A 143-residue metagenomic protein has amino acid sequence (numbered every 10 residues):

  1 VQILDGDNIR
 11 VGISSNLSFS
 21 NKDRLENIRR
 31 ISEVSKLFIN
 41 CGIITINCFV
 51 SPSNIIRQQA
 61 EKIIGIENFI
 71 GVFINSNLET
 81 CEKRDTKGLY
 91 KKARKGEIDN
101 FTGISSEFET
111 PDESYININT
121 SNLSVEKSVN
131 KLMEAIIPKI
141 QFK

Functional and structural regions predicted by a protein language model:
V1-G12: Short beta-strand-centered segment that lines the nucleotide-binding/catalytic pocket of NTP-utilizing
V1-I3, L17, L132-M133: Long, low-complexity, intrinsically disordered polar/charged segments
I3, F69-F73, Y115-N117: Conserved beta-strand scaffold positions in the cores of enzyme catalytic domains, especially in NTP/NDP-utilizing
D5, S20-R30, I56, E97-N100 (+1 more regions): Helical mechanochemical/support elements of P-loop NTPase systems and associated helical scaffolds
G12-D23, S35-R94, N100: ATP-dependent NMP and nucleoside kinases share a basic, alpha-helical "lid"
E26-L37, S105: Conserved alpha-helical scaffold flanking the Walker A/P-loop in AAA+ ATPase domains
S35, L132, I136: Hydrophobic "lid"/C-terminal helical patch of Rossmann-like NAD(P)-dependent dehydrogenase/epimerase domains
N75-K131, K139-K143: Small-molecule kinase domains that catalyze NTP-dependent phosphoryl transfer to phosphate-bearing small molecules
